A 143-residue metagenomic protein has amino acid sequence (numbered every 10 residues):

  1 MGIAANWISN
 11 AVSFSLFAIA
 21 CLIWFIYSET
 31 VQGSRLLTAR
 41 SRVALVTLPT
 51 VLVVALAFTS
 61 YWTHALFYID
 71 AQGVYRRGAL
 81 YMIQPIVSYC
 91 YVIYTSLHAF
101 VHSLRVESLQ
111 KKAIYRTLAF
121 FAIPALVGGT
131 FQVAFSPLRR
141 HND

Functional and structural regions predicted by a protein language model:
M1-A11, L37-R40, Q72-Y75, A79-M82 (+2 more regions): Juxtamembrane loop-transmembrane helix junctions in multi-pass integral membrane proteins, especially the extracellular
M1-A57: Individual alpha-helical transmembrane segments in multi-pass integral membrane proteins
M1-V12, W62-D70, F135-R139: Helix-loop junctions on the outward
W7-I19, R76-Y91, N142-D143: Alpha-helical transmembrane segments of polytopic membrane proteins
S13, L45-L52, V87, Y91 (+2 more regions): Hydrophobic alpha-helical transmembrane segments of polytopic
I23-Y27, P85-S108: Alpha-helical transmembrane segments in multipass membrane proteins, preferentially the mid-helix core
V53-H98, Q132: Extracellular-loop-to-transmembrane junctions of the mid-late helices
F100-D143: Interfacial "cap-and-anchor" motif at the non-cytosolic start of specific transmembrane alpha-helices
